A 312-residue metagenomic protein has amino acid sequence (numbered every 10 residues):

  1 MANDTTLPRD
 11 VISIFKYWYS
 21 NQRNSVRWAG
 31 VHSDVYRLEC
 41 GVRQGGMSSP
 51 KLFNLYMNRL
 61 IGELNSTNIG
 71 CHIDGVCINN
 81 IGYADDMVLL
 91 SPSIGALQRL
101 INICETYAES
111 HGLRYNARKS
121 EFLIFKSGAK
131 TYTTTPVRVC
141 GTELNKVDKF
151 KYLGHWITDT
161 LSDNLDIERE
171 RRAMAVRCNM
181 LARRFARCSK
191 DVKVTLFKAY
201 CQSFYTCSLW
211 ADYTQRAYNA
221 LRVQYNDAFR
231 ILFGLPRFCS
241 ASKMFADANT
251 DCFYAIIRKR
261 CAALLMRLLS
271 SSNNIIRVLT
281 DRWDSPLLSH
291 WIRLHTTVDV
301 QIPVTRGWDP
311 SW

Functional and structural regions predicted by a protein language model:
M1, T6, G95, S110 (+3 more regions): Charged boundary/loop elements
M1-L55: Conserved pre-catalytic core of RNA-dependent polymerases
M1-T6, V42, N80-S110, K126-G128 (+1 more regions): Catalytic palm subdomain of template-directed nucleic-acid polymerases, centered on the conserved carboxylate motif
A2, F15, G45, S49 (+10 more regions): Mobile genetic element proteins and their domesticated derivatives, centered on retroelements and DNA transposons
A2-D10, G41-K51, H72-D74, S91-A96 (+3 more regions): Conserved, non-catalytic sequence blocks in retroelement Pol enzymes and Pol-derived host proteins
V26, G30, R114-D148: Short, conserved micro-motifs composed of acidic
L52-A84, V88: Active-site palm subdomain of RNA-directed nucleic acid polymerases
N116-E121, K126-S127, K149-S272: Non-catalytic, peripheral interaction segments enriched in hydrophobic/basic residues
